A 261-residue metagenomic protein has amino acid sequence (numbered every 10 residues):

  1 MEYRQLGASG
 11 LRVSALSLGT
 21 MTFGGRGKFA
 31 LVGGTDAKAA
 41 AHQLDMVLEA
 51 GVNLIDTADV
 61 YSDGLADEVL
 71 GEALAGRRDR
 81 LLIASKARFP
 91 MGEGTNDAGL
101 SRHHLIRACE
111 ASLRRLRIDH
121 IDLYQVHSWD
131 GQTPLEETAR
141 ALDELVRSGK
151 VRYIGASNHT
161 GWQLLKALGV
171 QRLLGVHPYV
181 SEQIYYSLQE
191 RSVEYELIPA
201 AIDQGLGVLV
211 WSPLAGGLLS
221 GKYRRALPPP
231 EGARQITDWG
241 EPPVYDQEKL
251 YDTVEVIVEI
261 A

Functional and structural regions predicted by a protein language model:
M1-L82, R147: N-terminal binding-site loop/beta-alpha segment at the start of enzyme catalytic domains that lines or forms
L6, L16-L18, A40, V47 (+11 more regions): Conserved, mostly hydrophobic/aromatic
G24-K38, M91-I106, H127-T133: Active-site mouth loops of central-metabolism enzymes
V32-V47, A98-R117, R140, L164-G169: Short, acidic/polar
M46, A50, R115-L116, G149 (+1 more regions): Structural motif
R80-G92, Q183-Y185: A short, structured active-site edge motif that brings together acidic residues
G92-Q125, H177, Y185, Q189-S192: Active-site gating/metal-coordination segments in enzymes
D130-A261: Beta/alpha (TIM)-barrel catalytic core signal, keyed to glycine-rich beta->alpha loops juxtaposed to Asp/Glu that bind
